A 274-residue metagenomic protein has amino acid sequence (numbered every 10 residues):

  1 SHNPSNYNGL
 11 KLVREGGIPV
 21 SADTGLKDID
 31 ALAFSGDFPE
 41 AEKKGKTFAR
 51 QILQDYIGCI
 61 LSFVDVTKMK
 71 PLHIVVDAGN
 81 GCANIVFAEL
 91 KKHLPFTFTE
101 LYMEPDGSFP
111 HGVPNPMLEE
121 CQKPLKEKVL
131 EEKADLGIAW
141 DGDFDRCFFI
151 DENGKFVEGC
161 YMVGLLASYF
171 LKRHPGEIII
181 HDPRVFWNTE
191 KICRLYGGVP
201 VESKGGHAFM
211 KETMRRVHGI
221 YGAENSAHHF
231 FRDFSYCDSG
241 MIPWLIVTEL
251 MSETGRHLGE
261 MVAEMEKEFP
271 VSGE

Functional and structural regions predicted by a protein language model:
H2: Signature for phosphate-centric chemistry
S5-D23, D28-A31, P124-G197: Replace "Mg2+/Mn2+-dependent" with "divalent metal-dependent
N8-E132: Gly/Ser/Thr-enriched, mixed-charge loops and adjacent short helices that form phosphate/oxyanion-binding elements
T24-D28, Q51-D55, C82-V86, E120 (+8 more regions): Conserved active-site and cofactor/substrate-binding residues in soluble primary-metabolism enzymes
E89-P95, N153-K155, R194-G198, S239: Short, solvent-exposed amphipathic alpha-helical segments in soluble enzyme and RNA/protein-processing domains
P95-Y102, F156-Y161, G197-G205: Short hydrophobic/aromatic-enriched beta-strand-loop microsegments
S108-V113, S168-F170, M210-R215: Short, charged, surface-exposed secondary-structure boundary motifs
L136, H174-E274: Phosphate-binding and adjacent anionic-ligand microenvironments
